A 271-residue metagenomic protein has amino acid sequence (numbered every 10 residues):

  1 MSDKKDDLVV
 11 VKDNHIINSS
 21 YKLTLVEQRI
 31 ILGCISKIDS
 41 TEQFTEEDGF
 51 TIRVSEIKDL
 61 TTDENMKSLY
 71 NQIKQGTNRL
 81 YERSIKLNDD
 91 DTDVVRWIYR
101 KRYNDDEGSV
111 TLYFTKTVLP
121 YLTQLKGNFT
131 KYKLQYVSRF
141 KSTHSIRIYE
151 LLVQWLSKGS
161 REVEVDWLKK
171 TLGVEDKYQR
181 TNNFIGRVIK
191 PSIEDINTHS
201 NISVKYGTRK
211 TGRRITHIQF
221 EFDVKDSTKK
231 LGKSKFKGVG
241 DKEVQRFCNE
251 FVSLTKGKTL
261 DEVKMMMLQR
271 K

Functional and structural regions predicted by a protein language model:
M1-Q269: Charged, alpha-helix-forming regions
